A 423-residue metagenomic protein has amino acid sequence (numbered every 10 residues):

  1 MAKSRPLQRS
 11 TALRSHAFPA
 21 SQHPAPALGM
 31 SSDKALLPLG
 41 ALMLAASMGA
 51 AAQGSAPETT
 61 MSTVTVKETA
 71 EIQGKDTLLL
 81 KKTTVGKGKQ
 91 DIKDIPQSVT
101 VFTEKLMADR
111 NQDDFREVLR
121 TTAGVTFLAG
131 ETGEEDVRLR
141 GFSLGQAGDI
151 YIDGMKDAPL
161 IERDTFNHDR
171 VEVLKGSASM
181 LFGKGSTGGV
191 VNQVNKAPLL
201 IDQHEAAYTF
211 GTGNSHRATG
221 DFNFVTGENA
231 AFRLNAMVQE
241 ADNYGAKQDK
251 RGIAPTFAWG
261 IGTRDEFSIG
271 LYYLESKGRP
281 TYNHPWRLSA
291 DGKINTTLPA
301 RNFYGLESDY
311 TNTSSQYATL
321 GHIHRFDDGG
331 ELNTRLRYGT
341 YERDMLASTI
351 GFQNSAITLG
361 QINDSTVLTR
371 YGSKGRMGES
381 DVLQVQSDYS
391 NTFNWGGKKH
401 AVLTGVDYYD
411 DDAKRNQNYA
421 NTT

Functional and structural regions predicted by a protein language model:
K3, S62-I201: Acidic, small-polar-rich N-terminal luminal/periplasmic segments of exported/outer-membrane proteins
M48, A197, F224-E228, W259-T263 (+2 more regions): Outer-membrane beta-barrel proteins
V99, E131, G211-N214, K247-D249 (+3 more regions): Short sequence motifs at beta-strands and strand-loop junctions characteristic of Gram-negative outer-membrane
N167-D169, M180-P255, I261-E266, Q316: Outer-membrane beta-barrel translocator/receptor signature
F210-N214, V238-D242, R251, Y273-K277 (+4 more regions): Transmembrane beta-strands of outer-membrane beta-barrel pores
N229-F232, R264-I269, G329-L332, G397: Repeated loop/turn-to-beta-strand initiation elements of outer-membrane beta-barrel proteins
Q239-N243, T256-G260, R264-R325, G329 (+2 more regions): Acidic/polar loop-and-plug regions of large Gram-negative outer-membrane beta-barrel proteins
L320-T340, Y371-T423: Face-selective signature of the C-terminal outer-membrane beta-barrel domain
